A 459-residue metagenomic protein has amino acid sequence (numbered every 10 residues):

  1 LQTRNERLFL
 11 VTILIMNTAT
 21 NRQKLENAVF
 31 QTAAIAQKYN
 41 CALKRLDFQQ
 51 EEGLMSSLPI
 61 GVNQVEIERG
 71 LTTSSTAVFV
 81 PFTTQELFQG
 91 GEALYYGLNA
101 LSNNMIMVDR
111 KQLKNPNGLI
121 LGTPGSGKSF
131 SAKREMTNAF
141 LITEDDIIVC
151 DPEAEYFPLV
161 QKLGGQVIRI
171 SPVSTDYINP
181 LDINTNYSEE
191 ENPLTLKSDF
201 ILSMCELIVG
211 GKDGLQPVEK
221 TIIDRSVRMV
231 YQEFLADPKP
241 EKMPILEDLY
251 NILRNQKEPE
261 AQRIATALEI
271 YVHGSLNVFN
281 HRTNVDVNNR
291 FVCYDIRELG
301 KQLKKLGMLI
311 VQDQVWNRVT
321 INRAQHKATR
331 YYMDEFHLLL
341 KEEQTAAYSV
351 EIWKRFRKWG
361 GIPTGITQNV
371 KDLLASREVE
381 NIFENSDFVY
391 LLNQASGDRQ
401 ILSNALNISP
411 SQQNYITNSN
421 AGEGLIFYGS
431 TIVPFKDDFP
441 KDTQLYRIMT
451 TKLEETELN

Functional and structural regions predicted by a protein language model:
L1-G70, N104-R110, K114-A132, L141 (+8 more regions): Accessory regions of macromolecular translocation/handling assemblies
C41-A42, E52-I106, K111-Q112, F157-Q166 (+5 more regions): P-loop NTPase motor domains
F48, P152-E153, P172-V173, F336 (+3 more regions): Short, ordered loop/turn segments at secondary-structure junctions
I120, I147-C150, C293, R330-Y332 (+3 more regions): Structural recognition of the conserved hydrophobic beta-strand(s) that form the central parallel beta-sheet of P-loop
S126-N179: Walker A/P-loop NTP-binding active-site region of P-loop NTPases, recognizing the glycine-rich GxxxxGKT/S
P152-E153, A375-V379, I401-A405, Q412-N414: Short beta-alpha junctions and helix-cap segments that line functional grooves
G164-R169, E378-L391: A short helix-turn-beta junction within AAA+ P-loop NTPase domains corresponding to the substrate/partner-engaging
L406-L458: Conserved P-loop NTPase
